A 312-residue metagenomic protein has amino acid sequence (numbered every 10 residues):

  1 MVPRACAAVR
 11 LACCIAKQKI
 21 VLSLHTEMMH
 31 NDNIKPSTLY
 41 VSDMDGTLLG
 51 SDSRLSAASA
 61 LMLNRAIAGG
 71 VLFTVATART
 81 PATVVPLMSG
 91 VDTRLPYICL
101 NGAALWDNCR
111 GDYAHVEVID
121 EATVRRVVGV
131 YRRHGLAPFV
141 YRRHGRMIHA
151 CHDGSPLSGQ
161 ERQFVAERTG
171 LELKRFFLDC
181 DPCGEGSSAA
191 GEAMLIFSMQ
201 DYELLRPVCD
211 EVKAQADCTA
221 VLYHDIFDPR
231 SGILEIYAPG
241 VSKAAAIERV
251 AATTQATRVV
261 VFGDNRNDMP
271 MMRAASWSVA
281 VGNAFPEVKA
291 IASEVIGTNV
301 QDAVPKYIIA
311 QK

Functional and structural regions predicted by a protein language model:
C6, C13-C14: Cysteine-centered motifs
K19-H25, H30: Short, positively charged and aromatic/hydrophobic N-terminal segments
N31-L39, L55-S56, I233-K312: Mg2+-dependent phosphoryl-transfer enzymes with acidic/Ser/Thr/Gly-rich catalytic loops
S37-S51: Asp-based phosphoryl-transfer active-site loop
R54-Q163: Active-site phosphate-binding/coordination module
G70-T74, T93-L95, M194-I196, T257-V259 (+1 more regions): Short active-site oxyanion
V91-T93, N101, Q215-A216, A274-A275 (+1 more regions): Short, structured coil segments at secondary-structure junctions
Y141-V260, R266, M271: Conserved acidic, metal-coordinating active-site core of Asp-based, Mg2+-dependent phosphoryl-transfer enzymes
